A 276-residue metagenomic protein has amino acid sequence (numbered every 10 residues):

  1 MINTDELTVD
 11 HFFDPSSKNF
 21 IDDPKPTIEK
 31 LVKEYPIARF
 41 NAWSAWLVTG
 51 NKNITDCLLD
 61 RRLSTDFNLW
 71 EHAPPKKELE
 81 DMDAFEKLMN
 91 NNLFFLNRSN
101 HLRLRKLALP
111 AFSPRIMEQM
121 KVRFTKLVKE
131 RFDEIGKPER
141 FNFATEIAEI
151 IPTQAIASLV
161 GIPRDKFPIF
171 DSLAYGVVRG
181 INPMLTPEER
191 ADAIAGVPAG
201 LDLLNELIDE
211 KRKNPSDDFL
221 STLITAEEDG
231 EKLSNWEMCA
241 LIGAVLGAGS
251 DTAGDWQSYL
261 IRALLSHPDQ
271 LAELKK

Functional and structural regions predicted by a protein language model:
M1-K276: Cytochrome P450
